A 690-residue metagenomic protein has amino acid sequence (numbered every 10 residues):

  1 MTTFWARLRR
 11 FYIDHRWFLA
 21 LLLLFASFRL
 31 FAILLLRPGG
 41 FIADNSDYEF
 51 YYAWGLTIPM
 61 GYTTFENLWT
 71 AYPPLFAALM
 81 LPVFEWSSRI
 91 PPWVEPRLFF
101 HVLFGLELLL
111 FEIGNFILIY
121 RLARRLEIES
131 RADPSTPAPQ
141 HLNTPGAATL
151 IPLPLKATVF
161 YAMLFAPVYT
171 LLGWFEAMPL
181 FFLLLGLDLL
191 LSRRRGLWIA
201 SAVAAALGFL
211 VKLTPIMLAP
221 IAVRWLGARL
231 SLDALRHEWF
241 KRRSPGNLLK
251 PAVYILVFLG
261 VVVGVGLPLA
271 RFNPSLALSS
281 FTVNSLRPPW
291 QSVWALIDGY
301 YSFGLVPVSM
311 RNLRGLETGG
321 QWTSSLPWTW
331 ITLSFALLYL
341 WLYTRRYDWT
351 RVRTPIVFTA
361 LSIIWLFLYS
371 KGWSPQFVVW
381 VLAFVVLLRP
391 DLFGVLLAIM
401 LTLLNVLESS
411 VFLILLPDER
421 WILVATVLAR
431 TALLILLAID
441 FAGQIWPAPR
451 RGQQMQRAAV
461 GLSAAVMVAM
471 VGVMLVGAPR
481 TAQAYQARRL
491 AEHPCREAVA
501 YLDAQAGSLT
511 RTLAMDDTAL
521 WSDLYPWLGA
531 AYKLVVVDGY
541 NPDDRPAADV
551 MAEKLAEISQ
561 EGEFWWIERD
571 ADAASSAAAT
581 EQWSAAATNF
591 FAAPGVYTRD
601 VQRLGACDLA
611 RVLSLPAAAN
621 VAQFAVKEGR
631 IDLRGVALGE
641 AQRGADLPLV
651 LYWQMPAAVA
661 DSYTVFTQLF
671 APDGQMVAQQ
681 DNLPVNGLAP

Functional and structural regions predicted by a protein language model:
M1, Q483-P690: C-terminal luminal/periplasmic domains and tails of membrane-associated envelope-modifying transferases
M1-L35, R124-R125, G146-P152, K156 (+3 more regions): Start-transfer (signal-anchor) and selected internal transmembrane alpha helices of multi-pass inner/ER membrane
M1-L8, M217-G260, L267-F272, A531: Perimembrane helix-loop-helix junctions
A32-L34, A43-D44, R271-L296, T318-G320 (+3 more regions): Transmembrane helical bundles and short interhelical boundary loops of multi-pass, membrane-embedded
L98, V102-A132, L185, S334-Y343: Transmembrane-helix motifs of polytopic, lipid-linked glycan transferases
I113-F116, Q291-L368, I445, R457-V460 (+1 more regions): Aromatic/glycine/proline-enriched transmembrane-helix motif characteristic of membrane-embedded glycan-assembly enzymes
L118-R121, M178-L197, I363: Specific aromatic-rich, kink-prone transmembrane helix
E127-S135, P139-T149, L184-A200, L230-L232: Membrane-interface transmembrane helices that cradle and orient dolichyl/undecaprenyl
